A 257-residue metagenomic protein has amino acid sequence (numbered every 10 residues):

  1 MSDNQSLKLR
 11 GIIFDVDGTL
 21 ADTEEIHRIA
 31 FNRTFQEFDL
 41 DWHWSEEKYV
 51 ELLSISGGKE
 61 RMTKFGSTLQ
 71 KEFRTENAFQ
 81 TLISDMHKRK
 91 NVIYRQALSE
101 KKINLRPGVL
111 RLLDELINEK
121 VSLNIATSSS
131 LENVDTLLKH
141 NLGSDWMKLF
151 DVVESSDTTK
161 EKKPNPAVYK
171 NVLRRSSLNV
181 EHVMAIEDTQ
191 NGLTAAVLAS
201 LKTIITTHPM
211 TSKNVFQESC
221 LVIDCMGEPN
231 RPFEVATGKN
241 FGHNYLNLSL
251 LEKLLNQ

Functional and structural regions predicted by a protein language model:
S2-L9, D114, S130-E132, T136-Q257: Asp-based, Mg2+/Mn2+-dependent phosphohydrolase catalytic module
D3-V16, L20-P107, D114-E119: N-terminal helical cap/lid subdomain that shapes the substrate entry/recognition surface in HAD-like hydrolases
T19, T127-S129: Conserved phosphate-coupling serine/threonine residues in phosphotransfer and NTP-handling enzymes
E25, H43, N77, I103 (+4 more regions): Non-catalytic, surface-exposed connector residues within folded enzymatic/regulatory domains
S45-E47, E76, G108, A126 (+2 more regions): Residue-level detector of family-conserved "landmark" positions at structurally sensitive sites
